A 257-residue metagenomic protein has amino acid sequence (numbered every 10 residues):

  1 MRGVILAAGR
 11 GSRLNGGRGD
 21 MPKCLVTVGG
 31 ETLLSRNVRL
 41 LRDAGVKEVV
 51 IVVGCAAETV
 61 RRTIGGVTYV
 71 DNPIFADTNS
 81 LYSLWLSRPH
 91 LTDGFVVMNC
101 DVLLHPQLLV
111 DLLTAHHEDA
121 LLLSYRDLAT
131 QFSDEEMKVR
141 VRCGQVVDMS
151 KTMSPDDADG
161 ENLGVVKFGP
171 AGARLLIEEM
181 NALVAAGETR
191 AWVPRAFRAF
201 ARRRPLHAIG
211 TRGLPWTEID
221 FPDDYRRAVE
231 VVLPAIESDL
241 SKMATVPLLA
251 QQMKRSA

Functional and structural regions predicted by a protein language model:
M1-G19, M243-S256: N-terminal nucleotide-binding beta1-loop-alpha1 segment
M1-I5, T27, E31-V97, A186 (+1 more regions): Conserved N-terminal catalytic core of the sugar/cofactor nucleotidyltransferase
C24, T68, Q145, P205-H207: Conserved beta-strand segments of alpha/beta enzyme cores
V60-M137, V141: Conserved beta-loop-beta/alpha segment of the NTase-like Rossmann-fold superfamily that binds/positions NTPs
H105-G187, A257: Conserved core of the sugar-phosphate nucleotidyltransferase
R198-T211: Catalytic donor-sugar/metal-binding loop of nucleotide-sugar-dependent glycosyltransferases
G210-D220: Active-site donor/metal-binding and catalytic loop motifs of nucleotide-sugar-dependent glycosylation enzymes
P222-A244: C-terminal catalytic/acceptor-binding lobe
